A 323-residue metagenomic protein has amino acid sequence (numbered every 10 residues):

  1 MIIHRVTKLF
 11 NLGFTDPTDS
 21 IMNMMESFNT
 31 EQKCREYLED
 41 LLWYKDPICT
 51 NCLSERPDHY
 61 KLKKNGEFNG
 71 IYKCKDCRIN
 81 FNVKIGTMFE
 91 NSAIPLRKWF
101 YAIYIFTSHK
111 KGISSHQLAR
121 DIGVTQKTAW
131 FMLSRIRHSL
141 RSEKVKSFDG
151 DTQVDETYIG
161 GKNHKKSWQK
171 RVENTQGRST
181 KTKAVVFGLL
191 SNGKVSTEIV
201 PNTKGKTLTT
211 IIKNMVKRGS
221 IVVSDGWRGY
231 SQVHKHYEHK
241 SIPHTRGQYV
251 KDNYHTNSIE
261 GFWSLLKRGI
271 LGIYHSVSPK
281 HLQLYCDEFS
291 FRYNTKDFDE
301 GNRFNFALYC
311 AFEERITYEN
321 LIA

Functional and structural regions predicted by a protein language model:
M1-A323: Residue-level recognition of single "structural anchor" positions that define or cap local secondary structure
